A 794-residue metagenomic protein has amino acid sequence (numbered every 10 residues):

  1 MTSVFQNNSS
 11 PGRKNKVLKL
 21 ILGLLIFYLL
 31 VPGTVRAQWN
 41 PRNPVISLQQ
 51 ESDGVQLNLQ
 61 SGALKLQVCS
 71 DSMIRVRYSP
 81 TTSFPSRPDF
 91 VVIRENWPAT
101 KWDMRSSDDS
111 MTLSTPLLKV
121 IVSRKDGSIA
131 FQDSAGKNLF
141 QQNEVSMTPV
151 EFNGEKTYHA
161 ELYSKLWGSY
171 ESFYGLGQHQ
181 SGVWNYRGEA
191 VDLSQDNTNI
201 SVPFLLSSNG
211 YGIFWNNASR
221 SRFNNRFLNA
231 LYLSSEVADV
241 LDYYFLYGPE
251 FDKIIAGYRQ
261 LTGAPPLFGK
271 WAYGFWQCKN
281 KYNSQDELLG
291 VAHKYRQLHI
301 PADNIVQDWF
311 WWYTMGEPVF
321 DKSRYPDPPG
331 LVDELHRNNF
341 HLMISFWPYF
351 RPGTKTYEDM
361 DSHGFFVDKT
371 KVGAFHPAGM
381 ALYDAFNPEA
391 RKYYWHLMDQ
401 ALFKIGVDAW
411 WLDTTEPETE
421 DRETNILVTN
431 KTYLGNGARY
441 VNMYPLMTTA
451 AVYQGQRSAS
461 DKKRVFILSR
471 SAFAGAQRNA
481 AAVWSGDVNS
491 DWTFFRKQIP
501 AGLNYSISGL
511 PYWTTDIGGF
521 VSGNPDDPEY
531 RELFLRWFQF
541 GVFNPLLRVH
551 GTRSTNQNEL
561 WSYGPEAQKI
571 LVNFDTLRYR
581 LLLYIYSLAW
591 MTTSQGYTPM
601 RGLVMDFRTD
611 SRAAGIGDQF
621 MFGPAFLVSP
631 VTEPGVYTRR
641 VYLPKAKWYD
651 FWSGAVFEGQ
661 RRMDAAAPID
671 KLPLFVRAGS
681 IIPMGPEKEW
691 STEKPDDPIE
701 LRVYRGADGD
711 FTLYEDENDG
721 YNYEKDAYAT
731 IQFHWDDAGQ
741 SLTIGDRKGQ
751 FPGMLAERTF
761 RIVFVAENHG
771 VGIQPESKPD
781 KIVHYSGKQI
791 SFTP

Functional and structural regions predicted by a protein language model:
M1-F5, G519-N524, N768-H769: Short regulatory "switch" loops immediately downstream of catalytic or recognition motifs within protein catalytic
M1-P41: Bacterial Sec-dependent N-terminal signal peptides
Q6, K14, K19, L66 (+10 more regions): A composition-driven signal for long, intrinsically disordered, charge-rich low-complexity tracts
P11-V17, T34, N40, R75 (+9 more regions): Intrinsically disordered, low-complexity sequence elements enriched in Ser/Thr/Gly/Pro
V17-G23, V91, A474, L582 (+1 more regions): General helical structural elements
R36-T262, P266-W271, C278-N280, Q285-E287 (+10 more regions): N-terminal accessory segment at the very beginning of proteins
K137-K671, V676-R677: Catalytic-domain carbohydrate-binding cleft regions of carbohydrate-active enzymes
